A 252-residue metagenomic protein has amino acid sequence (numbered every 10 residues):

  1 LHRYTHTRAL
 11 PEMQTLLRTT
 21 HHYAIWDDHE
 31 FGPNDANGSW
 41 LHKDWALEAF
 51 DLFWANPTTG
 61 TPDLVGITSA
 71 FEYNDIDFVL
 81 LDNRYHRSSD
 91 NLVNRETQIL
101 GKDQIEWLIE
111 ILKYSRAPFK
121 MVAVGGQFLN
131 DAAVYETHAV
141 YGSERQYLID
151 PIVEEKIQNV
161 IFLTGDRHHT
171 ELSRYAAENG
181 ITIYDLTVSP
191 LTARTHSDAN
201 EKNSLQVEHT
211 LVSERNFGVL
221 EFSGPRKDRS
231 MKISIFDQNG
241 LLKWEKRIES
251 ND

Functional and structural regions predicted by a protein language model:
L1-D252: Metal-dependent phosphoester/phosphodiester hydrolase catalytic core
